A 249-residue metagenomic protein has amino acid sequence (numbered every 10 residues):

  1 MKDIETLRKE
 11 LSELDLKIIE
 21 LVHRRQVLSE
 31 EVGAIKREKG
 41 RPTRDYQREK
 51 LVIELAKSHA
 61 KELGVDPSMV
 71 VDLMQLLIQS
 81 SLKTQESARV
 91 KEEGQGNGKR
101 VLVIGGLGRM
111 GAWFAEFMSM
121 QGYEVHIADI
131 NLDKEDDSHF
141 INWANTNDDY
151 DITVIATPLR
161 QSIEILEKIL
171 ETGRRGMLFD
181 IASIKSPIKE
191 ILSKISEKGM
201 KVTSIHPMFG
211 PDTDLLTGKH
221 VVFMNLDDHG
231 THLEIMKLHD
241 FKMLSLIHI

Functional and structural regions predicted by a protein language model:
M1-Q95: Extended, charge-rich alpha-helical interface modules
L107, A115: N-terminal Rossmann NAD(P)H-binding glycine-rich loop of SDR-like oxidoreductase domains
M110: Hydrophobic/small residue at the entry helix of a nucleotide-binding pocket
M120-D137: NAD(P)-binding Rossmann-fold cofactor-contacting core
D136-Y150: Short acidic low-complexity segments
A156-I191: Rossmann-fold NAD(P) dinucleotide-binding segment
I188, L192-S245: Rossmann-fold dinucleotide-binding core
I247-I249: Conserved small/polar residues in nucleotide/adenosyl-binding loops
